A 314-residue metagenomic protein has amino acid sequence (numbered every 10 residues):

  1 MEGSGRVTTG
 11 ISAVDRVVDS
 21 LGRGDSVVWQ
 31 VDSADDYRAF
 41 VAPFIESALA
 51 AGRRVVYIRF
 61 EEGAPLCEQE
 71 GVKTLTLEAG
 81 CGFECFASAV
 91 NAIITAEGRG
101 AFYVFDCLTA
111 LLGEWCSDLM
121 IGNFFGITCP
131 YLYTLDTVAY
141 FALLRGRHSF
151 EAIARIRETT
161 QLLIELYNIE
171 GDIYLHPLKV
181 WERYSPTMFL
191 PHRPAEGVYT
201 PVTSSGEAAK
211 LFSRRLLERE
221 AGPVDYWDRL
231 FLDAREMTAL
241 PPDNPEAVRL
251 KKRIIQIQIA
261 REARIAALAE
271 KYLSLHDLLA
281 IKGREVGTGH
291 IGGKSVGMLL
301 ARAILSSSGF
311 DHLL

Functional and structural regions predicted by a protein language model:
M1-S4, R183-R219: C-terminal regions of RecA-like/P-loop NTPase motor modules
R6-E62: Glycine-rich P-loop/Walker A and Walker A-like loops and their local beta1-loop-alpha1 context in P-loop NTPases
W29, Y57, V104-D106, D136-R145: Structural recognition of the conserved hydrophobic beta-strand(s) that form the central parallel beta-sheet of P-loop
A34-D35, E61-P65, G80-C81, L108-L111 (+4 more regions): Conserved nucleotide-binding/hydrolysis micro-motifs of P-loop NTPases
A50-G113: Conserved inter-motif catalytic segment of the P-loop NTP-binding fold
E114-W115, M120-R147: Substrate-engagement module of ASCE P-loop NTPases
T137, L143-G197: Phosphate-binding/switch region of NTP-binding enzymes
L211-L314: N-terminal beta-alpha lobe that positions the nucleotide/phosphoryl donor in ATP/NTP-coupled carboxylate activation
